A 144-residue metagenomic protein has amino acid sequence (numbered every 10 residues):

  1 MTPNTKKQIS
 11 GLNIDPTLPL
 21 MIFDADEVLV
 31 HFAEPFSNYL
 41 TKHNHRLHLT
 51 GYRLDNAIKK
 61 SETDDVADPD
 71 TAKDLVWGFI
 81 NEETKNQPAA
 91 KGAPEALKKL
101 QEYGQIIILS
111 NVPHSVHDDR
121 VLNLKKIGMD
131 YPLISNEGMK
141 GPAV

Functional and structural regions predicted by a protein language model:
T2-L75: Active-site neighborhood of HAD-like aspartate-dependent phosphohydrolases
P3, T84-K91, S135-G138: Conserved phosphate-coordination/catalytic loops
P16-L18, Y103, D130: A general structural motif
V28, L109-S110: Ser/Thr-glycine-rich phosphate-binding loops at phosphate-binding pockets of nucleotides, nucleotide cofactors
L29, A33, A90-A93, H117 (+1 more regions): A structural signal for well-ordered alpha-helical scaffolds and beta->alpha junctions
D68, W77-I108, H114-N123: Short, acidic loop-to-helix structural element flanking the phosphoryl-transfer center in phosphate-processing enzymes
N111-V144: Substrate-recognition "cap/lid" segment bordering the active-site pocket of phosphatases
